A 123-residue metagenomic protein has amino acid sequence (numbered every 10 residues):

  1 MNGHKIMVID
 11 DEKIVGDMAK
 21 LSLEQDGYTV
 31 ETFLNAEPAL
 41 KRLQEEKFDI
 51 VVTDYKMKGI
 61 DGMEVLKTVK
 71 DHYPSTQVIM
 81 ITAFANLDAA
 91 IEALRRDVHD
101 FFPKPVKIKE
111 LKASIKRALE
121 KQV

Functional and structural regions predicted by a protein language model:
H4, L34-P38, D61-E64: Acidic catalytic/metal-coordinating carboxylates
G16, K58, N86: The feature encodes the CheY-like receiver
D17-Q25: Charged docking surfaces used in two-component/phosphorelay signaling
G27-L34, R42: Short hydrophobic/Thr-rich beta-strand motif most characteristic of the beta2 strand and flanking loop of CheY-like
K41, M63-P74, E92: Short amphipathic alpha-helix used as the core "switch/output" element in two-component signaling
V106-I115: C-terminal output helix
